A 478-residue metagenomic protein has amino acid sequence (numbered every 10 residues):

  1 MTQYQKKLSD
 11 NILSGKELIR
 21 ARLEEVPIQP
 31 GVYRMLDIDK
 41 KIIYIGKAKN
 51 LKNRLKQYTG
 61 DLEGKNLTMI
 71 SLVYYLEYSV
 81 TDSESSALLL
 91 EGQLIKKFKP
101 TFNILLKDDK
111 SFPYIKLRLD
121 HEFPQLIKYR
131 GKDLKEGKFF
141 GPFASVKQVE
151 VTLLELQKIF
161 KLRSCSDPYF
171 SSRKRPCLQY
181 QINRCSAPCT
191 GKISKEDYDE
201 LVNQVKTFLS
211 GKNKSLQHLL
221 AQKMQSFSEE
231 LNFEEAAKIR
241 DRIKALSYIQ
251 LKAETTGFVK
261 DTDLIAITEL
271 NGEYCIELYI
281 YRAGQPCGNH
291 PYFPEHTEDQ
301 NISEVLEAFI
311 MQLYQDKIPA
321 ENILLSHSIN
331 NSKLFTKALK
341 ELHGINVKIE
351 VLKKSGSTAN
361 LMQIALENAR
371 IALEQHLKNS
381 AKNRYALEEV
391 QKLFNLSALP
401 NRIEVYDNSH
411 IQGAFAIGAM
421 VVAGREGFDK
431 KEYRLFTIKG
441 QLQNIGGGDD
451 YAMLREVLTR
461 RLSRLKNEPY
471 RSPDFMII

Functional and structural regions predicted by a protein language model:
T2-I478: Conserved catalytic/ligand-binding micro-motifs in nucleotide and anionic cofactor chemistry
